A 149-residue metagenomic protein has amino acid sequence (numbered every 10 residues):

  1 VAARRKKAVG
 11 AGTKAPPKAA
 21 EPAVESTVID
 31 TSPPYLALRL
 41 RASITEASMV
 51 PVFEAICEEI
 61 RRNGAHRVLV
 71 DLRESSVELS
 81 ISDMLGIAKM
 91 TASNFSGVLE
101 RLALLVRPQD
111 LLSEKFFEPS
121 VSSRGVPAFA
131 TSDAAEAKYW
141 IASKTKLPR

Functional and structural regions predicted by a protein language model:
A2-R149: Amphipathic, Lys/Arg-enriched alpha-helical "gate/interface" segment within cytosolic domains that mediates
